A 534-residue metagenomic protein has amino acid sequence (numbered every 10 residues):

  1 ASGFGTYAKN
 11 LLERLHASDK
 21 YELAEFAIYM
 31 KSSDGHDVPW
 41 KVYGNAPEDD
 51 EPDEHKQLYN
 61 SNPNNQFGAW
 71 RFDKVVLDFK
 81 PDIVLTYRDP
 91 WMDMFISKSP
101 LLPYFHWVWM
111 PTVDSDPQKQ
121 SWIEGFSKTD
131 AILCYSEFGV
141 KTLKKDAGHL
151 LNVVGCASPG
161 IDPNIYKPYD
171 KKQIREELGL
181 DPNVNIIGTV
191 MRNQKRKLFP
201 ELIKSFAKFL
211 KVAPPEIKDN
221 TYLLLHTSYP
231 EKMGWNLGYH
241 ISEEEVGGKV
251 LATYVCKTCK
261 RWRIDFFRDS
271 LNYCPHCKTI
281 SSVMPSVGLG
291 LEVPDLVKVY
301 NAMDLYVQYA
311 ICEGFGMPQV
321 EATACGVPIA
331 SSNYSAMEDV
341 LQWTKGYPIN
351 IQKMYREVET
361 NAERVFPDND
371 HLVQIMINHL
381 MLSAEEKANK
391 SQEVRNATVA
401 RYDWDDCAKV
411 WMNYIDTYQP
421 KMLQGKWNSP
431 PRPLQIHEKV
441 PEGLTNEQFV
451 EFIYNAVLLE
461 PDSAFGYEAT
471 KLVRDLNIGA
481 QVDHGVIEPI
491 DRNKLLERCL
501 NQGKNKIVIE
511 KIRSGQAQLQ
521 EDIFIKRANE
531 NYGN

Functional and structural regions predicted by a protein language model:
V38-A131, E137-F138: Extended catalytic core of nucleotide-activated donor transferases of GT-like folds
K128-Y169, A252: Donor nucleotide-sugar binding/catalytic pocket of nucleotide-sugar-dependent glycosyltransferases
Y166-L180: A short helix/loop element that forms part of the nucleotide-sugar donor recognition site in Leloir-type
L180-K197, I203-F206, L223-L225: Conserved donor-binding/catalytic core segment of Leloir-type glycosyltransferases
G234-K298: Nucleotide-activated donor-binding/catalytic signature segment of Leloir-type glycosyltransferases, i.e., the conserved
L271-Y273, K278, V358-V365, N369-Q448 (+3 more regions): C-terminal amphipathic helix plus adjacent low-complexity, charged tail appended to glycosyltransferase catalytic
I311: Aromatic "clamp/platform" in nucleotide-sugar-dependent glycosyltransferases that forms part of the donor/acceptor
P328-S331, L341, K345-P348: Short hydrophobic beta-strand element within catalytic cores of glycosyltransferases and related nucleotide-activated
